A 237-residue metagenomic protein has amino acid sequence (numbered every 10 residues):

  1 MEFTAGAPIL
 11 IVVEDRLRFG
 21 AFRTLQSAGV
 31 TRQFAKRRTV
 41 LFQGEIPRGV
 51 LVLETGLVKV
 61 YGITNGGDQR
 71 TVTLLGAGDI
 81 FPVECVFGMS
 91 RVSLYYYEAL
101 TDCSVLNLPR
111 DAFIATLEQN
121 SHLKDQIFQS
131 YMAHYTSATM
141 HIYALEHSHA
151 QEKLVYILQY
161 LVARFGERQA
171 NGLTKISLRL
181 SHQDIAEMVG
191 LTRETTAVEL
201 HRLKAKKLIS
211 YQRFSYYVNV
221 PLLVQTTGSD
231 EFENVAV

Functional and structural regions predicted by a protein language model:
M1-K36, I80, C85-G88: Cyclic nucleotide-binding regulatory module and flanking cytosolic helices
V13, R38-D102: Cyclic nucleotide-binding regulatory domains
A21-F22, T73-T136: Cyclic-nucleotide recognition modules
R23-T24, L41-G44, A170: Short loop/turn motifs at secondary-structure junctions and domain boundaries
L53, L75-G76, L108-P109, L180 (+1 more regions): A conserved hydrophobic position in a structured secondary element of the catalytic/binding core that shapes
S121-M188: Polybasic "coupling" helices that flank or enter modular domains
A163-V237: Phosphate-/nucleic-acid-contacting segments
